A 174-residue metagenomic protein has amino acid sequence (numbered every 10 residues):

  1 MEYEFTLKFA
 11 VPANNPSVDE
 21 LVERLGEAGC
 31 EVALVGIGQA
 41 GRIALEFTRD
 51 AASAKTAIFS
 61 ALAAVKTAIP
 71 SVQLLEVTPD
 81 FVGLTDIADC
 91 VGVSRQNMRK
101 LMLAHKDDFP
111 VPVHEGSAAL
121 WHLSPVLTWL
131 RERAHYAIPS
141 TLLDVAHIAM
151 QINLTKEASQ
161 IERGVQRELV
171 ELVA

Functional and structural regions predicted by a protein language model:
M1-A13, V82: Short glycine-/aliphatic-rich beta-strand segments at the starts of folded cytosolic domains
A13-E20, S53-I58: Short, conserved charged micro-motifs
S17-R42: A short, structured beta-strand/loop element
V32-G38, A63-D80: Conserved short beta-strand edge segments in small beta-sheet-based binding/regulatory domains
R42-A54: A short, exposed loop/beta-hairpin motif centered on an aromatic-Gly-Thr core
T78-K100: Polyanion-binding surface elements
V93-A119: Major-groove DNA-recognition helix of helix-turn-helix-type DNA-binding domains
P125-A174: A short, Lys/Arg-enriched interface patch at domain edges and termini
